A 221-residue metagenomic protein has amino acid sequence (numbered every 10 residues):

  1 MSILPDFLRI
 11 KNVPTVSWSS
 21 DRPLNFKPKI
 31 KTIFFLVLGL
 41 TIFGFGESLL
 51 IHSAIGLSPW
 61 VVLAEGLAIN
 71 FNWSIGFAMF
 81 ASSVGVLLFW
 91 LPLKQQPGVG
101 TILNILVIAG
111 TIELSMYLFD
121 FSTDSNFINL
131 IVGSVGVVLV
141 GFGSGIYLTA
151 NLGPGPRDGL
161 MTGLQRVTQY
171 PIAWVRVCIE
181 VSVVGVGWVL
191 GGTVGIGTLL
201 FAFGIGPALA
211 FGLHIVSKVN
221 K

Functional and structural regions predicted by a protein language model:
S2-K221: Core subunits and conserved enzymes of cellular information-processing and envelope-translocation systems across
